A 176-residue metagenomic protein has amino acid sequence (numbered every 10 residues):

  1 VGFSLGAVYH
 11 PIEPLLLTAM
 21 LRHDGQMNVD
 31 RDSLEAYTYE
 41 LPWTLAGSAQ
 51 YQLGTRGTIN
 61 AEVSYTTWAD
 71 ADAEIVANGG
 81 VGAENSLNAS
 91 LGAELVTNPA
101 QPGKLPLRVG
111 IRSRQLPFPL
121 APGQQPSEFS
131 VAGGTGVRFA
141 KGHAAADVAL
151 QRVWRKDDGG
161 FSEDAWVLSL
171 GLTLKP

Functional and structural regions predicted by a protein language model:
V1-P176: Outer-membrane beta-barrel porins/channels
